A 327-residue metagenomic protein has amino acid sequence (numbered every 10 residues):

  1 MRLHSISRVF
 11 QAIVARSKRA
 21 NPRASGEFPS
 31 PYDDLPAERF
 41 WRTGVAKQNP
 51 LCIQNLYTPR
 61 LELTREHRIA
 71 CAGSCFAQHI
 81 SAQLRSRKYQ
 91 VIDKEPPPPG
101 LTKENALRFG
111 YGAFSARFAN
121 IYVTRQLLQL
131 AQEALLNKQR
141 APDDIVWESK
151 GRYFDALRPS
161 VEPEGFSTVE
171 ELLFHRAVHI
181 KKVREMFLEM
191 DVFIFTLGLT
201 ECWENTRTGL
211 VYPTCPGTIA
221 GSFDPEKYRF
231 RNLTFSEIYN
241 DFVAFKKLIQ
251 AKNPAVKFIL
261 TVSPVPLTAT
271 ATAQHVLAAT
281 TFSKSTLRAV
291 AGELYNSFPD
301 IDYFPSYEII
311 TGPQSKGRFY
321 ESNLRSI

Functional and structural regions predicted by a protein language model:
R2-I327: Extracellular glycan-modifying ectodomains
